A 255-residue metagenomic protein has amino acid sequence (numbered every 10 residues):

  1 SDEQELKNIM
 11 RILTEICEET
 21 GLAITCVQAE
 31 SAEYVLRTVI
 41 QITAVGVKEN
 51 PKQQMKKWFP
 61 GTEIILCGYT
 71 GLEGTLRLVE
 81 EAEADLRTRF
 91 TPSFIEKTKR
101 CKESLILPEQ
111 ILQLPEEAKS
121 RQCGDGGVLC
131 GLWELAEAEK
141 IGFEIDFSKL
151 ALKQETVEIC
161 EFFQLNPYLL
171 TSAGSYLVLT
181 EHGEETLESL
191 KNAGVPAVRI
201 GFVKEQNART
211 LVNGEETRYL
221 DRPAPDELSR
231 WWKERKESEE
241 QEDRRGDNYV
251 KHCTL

Functional and structural regions predicted by a protein language model:
S1, K97-T171: Active-site-proximal betaalpha loop/short-helix elements that scaffold phosphoryl/nucleotidyl transfer chemistry
S1-V79, F202: Glycine-rich anion-binding loops of enzyme active sites
C17, A32-R37, M55-F59, I111-L114 (+5 more regions): Solvent-exposed alpha-helices and their adjacent loops that cap or buttress functional pockets in soluble metabolic
A23-Q28, A44, L66-C67, K119-C123 (+3 more regions): General beta-strand structural signal in soluble alpha/beta enzymes
L76-K97: Short, compositionally biased
C123-G124, G142-A151, L169-T171, L187-E215: Beta-strand->loop->alpha-helix junctions that form or flank phosphate-binding loops in nucleotide-handling enzymes
L179-E185: Helix N-cap motif at beta-to-alpha junctions
A193-L255: Acidic, Ser/Thr/Pro-rich beta/coil linker or hinge segments at domain junctions
